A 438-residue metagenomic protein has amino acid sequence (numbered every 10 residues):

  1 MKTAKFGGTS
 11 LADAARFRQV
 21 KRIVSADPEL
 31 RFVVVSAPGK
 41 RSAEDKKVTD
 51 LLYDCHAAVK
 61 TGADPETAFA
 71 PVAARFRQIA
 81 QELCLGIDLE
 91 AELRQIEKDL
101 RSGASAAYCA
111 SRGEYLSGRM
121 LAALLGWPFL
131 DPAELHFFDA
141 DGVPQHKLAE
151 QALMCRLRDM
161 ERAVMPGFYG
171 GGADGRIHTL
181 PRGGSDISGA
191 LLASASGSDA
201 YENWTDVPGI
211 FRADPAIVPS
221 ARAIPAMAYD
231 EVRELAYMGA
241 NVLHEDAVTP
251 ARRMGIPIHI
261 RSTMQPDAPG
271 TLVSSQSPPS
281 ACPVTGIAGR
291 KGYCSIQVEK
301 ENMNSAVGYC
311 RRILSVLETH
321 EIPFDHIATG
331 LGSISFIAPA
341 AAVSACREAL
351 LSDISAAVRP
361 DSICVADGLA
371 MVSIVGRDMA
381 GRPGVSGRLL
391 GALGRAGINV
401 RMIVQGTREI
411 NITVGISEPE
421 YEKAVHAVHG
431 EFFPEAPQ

Functional and structural regions predicted by a protein language model:
M1-V248, P339, G415-S417, A436: Nucleotide/pyrophosphate-binding catalytic subdomain
A57, R77, Q81, I256-H259 (+3 more regions): Non-catalytic alpha-helical coupling and interface elements of nucleotide-dependent molecular machines and regulators
F129-D131, I260, H326, M402: A structural preference for short, hydrophobic beta-strand core positions in alpha/beta folds
L135-F137, P208-I210, P266, G332 (+1 more regions): Positions that flank functional sites
M254-P269, K291: Active-site C-terminal subdomain of aminotransferase-like
D267-Q438: A conserved regulatory-domain signal marking ACT and ACT-like small-molecule sensing domains and adjacent regulatory
